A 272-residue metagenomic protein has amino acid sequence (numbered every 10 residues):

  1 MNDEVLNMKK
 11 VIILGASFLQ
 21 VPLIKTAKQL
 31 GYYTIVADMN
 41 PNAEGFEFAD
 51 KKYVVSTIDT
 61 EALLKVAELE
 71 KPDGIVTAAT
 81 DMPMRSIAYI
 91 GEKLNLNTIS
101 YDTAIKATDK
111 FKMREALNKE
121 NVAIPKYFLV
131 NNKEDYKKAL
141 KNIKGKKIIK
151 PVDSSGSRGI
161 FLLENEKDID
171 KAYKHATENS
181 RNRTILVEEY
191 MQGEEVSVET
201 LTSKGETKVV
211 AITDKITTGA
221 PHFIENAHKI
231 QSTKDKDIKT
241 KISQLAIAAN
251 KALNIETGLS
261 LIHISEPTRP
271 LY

Functional and structural regions predicted by a protein language model:
N2-T103, E134: ATP-binding N-terminal substructure of ATP-dependent carboxylate-amine bond-forming enzymes
I12-I13, G74-T77, P125-K126, L162 (+1 more regions): Short catalytic-loop micro-motif centered on adjacent basic/acidic residues
E92-G159: A conserved helix-loop-beta module that forms one wall/lid of the active-site cleft in ATP-utilizing catalytic domains
I160-S260: Internal nucleotide-binding/catalytic subdomain
H263-Y272: Single conserved hydrophobic/aromatic residue that forms the stacking wall/gate of nucleotide- or nucleobase-binding
